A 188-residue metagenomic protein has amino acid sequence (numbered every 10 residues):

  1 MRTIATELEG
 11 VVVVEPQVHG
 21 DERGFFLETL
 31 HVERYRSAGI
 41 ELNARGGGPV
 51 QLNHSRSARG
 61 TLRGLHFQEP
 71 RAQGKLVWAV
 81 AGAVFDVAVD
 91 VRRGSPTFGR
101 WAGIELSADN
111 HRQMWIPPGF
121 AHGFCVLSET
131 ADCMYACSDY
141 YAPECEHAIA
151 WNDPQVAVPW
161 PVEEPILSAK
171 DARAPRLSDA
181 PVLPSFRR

Functional and structural regions predicted by a protein language model:
M1-D109, S128-T130, C137-R188: Non-catalytic, conserved peripheral segments adjacent to functional cores
M114, H122-L127: Short beta-strand His + acidic residue motifs that chelate non-heme Fe in jelly-roll/DSBH and cupin folds
